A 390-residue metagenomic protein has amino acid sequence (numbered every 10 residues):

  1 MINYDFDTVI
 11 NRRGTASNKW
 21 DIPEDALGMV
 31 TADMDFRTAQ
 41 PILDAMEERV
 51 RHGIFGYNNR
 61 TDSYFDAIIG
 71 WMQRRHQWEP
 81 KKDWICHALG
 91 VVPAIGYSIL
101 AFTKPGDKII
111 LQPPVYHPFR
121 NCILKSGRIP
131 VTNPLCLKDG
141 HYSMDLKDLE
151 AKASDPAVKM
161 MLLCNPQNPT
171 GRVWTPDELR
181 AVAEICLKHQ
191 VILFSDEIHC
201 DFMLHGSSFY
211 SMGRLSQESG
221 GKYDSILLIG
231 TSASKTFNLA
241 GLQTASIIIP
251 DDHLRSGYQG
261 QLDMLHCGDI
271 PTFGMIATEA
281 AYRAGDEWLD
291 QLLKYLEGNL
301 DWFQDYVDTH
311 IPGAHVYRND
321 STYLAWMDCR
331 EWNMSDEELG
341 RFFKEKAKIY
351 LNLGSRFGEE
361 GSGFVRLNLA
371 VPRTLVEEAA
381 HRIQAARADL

Functional and structural regions predicted by a protein language model:
I2-G90, Y97, Y282-A284, D389-L390: N-terminal small-domain helix-loop-helix segment of the aminotransferase-like
D44-E48, Q217-E297, D305, R387: Conserved core segment of the aminotransferase class I/II
F55-E184, D201-F202, S207-G221: Conserved core of the PLP fold type I
S126, K188-H189, A347: Helix C-cap/helix->beta junction micro-motif
E279, Y295-Q304, V316-C329, G361: Conserved glycine-rich beta-strand-loop-beta hairpin in the small C-terminal domain of fold type I
F342-L351, F357-L390: PLP-dependent enzyme catalytic core of the Aspartate aminotransferase-like
